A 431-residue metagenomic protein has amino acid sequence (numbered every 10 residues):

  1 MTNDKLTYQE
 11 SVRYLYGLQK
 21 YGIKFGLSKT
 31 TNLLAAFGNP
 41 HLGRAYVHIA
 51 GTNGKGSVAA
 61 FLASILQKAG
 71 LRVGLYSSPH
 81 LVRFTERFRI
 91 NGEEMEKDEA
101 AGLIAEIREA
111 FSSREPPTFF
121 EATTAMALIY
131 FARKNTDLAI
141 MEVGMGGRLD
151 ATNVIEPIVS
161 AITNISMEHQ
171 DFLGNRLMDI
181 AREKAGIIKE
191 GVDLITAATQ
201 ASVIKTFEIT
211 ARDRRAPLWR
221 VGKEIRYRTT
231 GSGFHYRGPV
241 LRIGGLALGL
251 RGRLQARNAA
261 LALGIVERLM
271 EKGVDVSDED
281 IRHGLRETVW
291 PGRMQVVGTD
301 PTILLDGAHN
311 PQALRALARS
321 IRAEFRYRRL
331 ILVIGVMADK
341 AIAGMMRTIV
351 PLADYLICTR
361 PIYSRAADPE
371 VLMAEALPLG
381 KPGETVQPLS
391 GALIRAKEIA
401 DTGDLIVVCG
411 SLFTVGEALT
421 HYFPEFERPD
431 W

Functional and structural regions predicted by a protein language model:
M1-G51, V58-A69, Y76, S112: Short functional linear segments
L27, T31-A35, N39-L42, K68-I155 (+2 more regions): ATP-dependent carboxylate-amine ligase catalytic core
L42-G43, L138-V143, D150-A161, I165-S166 (+2 more regions): Nucleotide phosphate-binding/pyrophosphate-handling subdomain across enzymes that bind or process nucleotide phosphates
L62, R148-I158, L419-P424: Short Gly/Thr/Asp-enriched flexible loops that form oxyanion-binding sites at enzyme active sites
A122, L138-E142, P157-G245, A259 (+1 more regions): Acidic, Mg2+-coordinating active-site environments of NTP-dependent enzymes
A197-A198, T210-T229, L248-G252, D280-E287 (+5 more regions): Beta-strand->loop->alpha-helix junctions that form or flank phosphate-binding loops in nucleotide-handling enzymes
Q200-R215, T230, T302-L305, P311 (+1 more regions): C-terminal helical cap/extension that packs against the catalytic core of soluble nucleotide-cofactor enzymes
S411: Active-site-proximal loop/hinge segments that shape catalytic or ion-binding/gating pockets
